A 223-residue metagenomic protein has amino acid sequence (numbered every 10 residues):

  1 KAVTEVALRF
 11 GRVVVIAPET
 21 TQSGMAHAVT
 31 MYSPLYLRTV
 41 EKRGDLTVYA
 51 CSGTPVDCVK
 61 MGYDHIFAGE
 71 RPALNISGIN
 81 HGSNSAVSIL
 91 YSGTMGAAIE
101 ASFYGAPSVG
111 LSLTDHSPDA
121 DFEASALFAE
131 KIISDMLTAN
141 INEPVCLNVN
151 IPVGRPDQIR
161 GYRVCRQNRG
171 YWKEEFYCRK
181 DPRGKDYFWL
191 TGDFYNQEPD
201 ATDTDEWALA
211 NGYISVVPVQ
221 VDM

Functional and structural regions predicted by a protein language model:
E5-D64, E70-R71: A cross-family phosphate/adenosyl-ligand binding-site feature
V14-I16, Y49, I76, V109-L111 (+2 more regions): Hydrophobic/aromatic beta-strand patches that form the interior of the parallel beta-sheet core in alpha/beta enzyme
T54-P55, N80-S83, G154, V221: Short glycine-rich anion-binding loops that position phosphate/pyrophosphate groups of nucleotides and phosphorylated
S83-S92: Glycine/threonine-rich flexible loop motifs
A97-A101: Hydrophobic/aromatic ligand-binding patch that stacks against planar heteroaromatic rings of cofactors or nucleotides
V109-D135: Short, glycine-/small-residue-rich phosphate/pyrophosphate-handling segment
N142, C146, P152-M223: C-terminal accessory domains and tails appended to enzymatic cores
